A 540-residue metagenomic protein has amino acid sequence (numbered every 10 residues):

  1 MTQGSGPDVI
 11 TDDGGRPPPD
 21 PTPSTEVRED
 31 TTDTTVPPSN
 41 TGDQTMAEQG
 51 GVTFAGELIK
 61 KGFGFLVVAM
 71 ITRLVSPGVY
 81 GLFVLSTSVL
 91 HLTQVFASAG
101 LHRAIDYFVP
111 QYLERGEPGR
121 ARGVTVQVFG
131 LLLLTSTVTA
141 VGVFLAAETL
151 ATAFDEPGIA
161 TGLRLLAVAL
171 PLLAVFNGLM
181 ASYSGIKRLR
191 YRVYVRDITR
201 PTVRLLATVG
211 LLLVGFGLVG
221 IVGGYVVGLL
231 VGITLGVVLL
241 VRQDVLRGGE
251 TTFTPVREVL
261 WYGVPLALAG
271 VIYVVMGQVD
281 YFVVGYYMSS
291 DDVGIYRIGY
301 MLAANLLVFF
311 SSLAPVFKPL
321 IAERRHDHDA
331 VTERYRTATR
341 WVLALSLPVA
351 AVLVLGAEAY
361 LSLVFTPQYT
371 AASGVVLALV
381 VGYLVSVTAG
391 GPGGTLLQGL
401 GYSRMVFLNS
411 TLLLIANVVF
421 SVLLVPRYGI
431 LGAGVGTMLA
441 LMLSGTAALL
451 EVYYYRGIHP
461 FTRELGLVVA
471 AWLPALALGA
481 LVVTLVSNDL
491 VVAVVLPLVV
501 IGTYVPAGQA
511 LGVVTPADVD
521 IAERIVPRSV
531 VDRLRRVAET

Functional and structural regions predicted by a protein language model:
T2-D33, P37, A480-T540: Membrane-proximal transmembrane or re-entrant/amphipathic helices at the cytosolic face
Q3-G6, P18-T32, G42-D106, L131-F144 (+5 more regions): Signature of the first transmembrane helix
S24-T25, E29-N40, L218, V222-Y225 (+5 more regions): Interhelical loop/hinge segments that connect adjacent transmembrane helices in multipass membrane
Q49-V52, T254, E258-P265, W341 (+2 more regions): Membrane-interface "helix-start" segments
S98-R115, G185, G299, A303-S346 (+1 more regions): Helix-loop junctions and terminal segments of transmembrane helices in multi-pass membrane transport/translocation
A147-L166, V354-V385: Interfacial segments at transmembrane-helix termini and the short loops linking adjacent helices
L172-I198, V381-L413, Y454: Membrane-interface junctions at transmembrane-helix termini in multi-pass inner-membrane proteins
R196-R242, R297-Y300, L412-A416, I430-E451 (+3 more regions): Hydrophobic alpha-helical transmembrane segments
